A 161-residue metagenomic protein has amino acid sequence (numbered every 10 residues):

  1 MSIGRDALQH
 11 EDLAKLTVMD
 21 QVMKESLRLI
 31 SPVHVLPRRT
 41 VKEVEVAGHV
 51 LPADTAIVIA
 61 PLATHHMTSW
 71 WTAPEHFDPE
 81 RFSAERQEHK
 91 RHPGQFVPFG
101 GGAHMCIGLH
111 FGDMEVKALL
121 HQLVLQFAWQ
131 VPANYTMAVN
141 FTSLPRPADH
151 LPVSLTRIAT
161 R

Functional and structural regions predicted by a protein language model:
D6-H49: Conserved cytochrome P450 K-helix E-x-x-R motif and the immediately C-terminal K′/meander segment
H10-E11, E85-V116, A138-T142: Cytochrome P450 heme-thiolate "Cys pocket" and heme-binding signature region
L13, I59-Q87: Conserved cytochrome P450 K-helix/beta-meander segment immediately N-terminal to the heme-binding cysteine loop
P61, V116, V153-L155: Hydrophobic, repeat-rich solenoid/adaptor surfaces of innate immune receptors and signaling proteins
A63-T64, A103-H104, I158-T160: Conserved beta-strand elements of beta-rich interaction domains across eukaryotes, especially beta-propellers
L109-R146, H150: Cytochrome P450 heme-binding "Cys pocket" and the immediately downstream C-terminal segment
A148-R161: C-terminal helix/juxtamembrane-tail motif
